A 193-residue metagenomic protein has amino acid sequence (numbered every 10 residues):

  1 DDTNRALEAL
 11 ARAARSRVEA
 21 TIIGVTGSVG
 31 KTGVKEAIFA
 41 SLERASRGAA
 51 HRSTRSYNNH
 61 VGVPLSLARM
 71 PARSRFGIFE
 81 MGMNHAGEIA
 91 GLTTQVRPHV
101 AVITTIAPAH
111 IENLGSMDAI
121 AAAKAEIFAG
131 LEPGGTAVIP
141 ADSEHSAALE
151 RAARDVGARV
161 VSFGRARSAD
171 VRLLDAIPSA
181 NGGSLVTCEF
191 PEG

Functional and structural regions predicted by a protein language model:
N4-A141, A147-V156: Phosphate-binding loop of NTP-binding sites
M117-A121, R151-G193: Adenine nucleotide phosphate-binding catalytic loops in nucleotide-utilizing enzymes
